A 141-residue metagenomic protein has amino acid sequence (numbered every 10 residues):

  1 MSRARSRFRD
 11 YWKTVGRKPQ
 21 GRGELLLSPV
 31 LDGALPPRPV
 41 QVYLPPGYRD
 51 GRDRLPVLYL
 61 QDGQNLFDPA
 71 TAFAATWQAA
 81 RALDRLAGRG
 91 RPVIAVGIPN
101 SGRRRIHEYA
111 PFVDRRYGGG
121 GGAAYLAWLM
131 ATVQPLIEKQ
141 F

Functional and structural regions predicted by a protein language model:
S2-F141: Non-catalytic cap/lid and distal C-terminal segments of serine-dependent acyl enzymes
